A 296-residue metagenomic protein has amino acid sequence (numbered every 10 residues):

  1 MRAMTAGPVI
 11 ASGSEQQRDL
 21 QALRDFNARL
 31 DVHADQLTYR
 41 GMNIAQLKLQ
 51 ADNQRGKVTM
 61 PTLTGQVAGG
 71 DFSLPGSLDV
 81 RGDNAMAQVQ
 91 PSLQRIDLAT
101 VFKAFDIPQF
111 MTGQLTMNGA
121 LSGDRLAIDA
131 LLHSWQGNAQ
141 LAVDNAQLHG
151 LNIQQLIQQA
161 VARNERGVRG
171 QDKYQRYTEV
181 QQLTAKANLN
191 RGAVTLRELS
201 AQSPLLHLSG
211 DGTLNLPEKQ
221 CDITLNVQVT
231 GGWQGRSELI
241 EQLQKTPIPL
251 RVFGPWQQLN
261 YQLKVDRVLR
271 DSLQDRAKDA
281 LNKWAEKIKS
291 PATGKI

Functional and structural regions predicted by a protein language model:
M1-T178, L189, L206, D211-I296: Membrane-proximal interfacial segments on either side of biological membranes
Q181-L183: Charged, low-complexity intrinsically disordered boundary/linker segments
E198: Small/polar loops that bind or transfer phosphate-bearing groups
